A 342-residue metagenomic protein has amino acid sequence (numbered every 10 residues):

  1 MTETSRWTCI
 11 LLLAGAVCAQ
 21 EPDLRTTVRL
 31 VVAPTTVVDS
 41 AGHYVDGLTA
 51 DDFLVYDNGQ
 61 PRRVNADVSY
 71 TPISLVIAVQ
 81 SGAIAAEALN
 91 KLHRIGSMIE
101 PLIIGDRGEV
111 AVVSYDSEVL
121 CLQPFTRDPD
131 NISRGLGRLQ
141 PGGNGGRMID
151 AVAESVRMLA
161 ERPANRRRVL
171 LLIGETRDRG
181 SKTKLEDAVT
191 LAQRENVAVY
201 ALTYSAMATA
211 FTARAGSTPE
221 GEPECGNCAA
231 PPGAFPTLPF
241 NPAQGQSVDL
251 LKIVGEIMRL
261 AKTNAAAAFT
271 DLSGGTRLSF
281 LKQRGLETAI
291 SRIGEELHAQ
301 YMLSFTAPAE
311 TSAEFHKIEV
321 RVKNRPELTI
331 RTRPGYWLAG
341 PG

Functional and structural regions predicted by a protein language model:
M1-I10: Bacterial N-terminal signal peptides that target proteins for export
S5, A14, G221-E224: Secretory pathway export signals and precursors
I10-A19: Hydrophobic h-region of N-terminal signal peptides that target proteins for export in Gram-negative bacteria
A19-G342: Scaffold/interface architecture of coatomer-like assemblies
